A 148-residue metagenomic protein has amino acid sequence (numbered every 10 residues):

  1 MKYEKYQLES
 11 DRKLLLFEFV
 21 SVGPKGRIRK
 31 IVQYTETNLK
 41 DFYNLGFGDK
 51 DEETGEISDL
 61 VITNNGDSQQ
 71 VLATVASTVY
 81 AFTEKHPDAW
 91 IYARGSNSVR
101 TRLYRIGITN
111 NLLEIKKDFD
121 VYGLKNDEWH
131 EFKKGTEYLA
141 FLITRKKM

Functional and structural regions predicted by a protein language model:
M1-M148: Non-catalytic substrate-recognition and accessory regions of acyl/acetyltransferase enzymes
